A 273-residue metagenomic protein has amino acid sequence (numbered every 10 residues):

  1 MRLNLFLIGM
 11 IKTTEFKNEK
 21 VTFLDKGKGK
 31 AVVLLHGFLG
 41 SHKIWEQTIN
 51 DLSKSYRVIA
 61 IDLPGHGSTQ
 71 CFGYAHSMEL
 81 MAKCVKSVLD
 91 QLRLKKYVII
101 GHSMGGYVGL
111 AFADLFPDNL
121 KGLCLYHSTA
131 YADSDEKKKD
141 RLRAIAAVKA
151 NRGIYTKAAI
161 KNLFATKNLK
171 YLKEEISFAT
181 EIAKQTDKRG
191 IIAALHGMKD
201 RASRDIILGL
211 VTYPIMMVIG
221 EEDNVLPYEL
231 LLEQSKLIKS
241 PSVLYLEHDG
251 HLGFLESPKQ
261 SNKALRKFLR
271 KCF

Functional and structural regions predicted by a protein language model:
M1-V32, S53-Y56, D90, L94-K95 (+1 more regions): Alpha/beta-hydrolase fold catalytic core
E19-Y74: Conserved HGGG/HGGXW glycine-rich cap/lid loop of the alpha/beta-hydrolase fold
L80-K96: Conserved acidic catalytic loop of the alpha/beta-hydrolase fold
L110-L115, N119-R152, T156, L163: Flexible "cap/lid" loop of the alpha/beta hydrolase fold
D133-K139, A150-L210: Conserved alpha/beta-hydrolase catalytic His-Asp/Glu region
V211, M217-I219, D223: Short beta-strand/loop motif that positions the catalytic acidic residue of the alpha/beta-hydrolase fold
Y228, L232-H251: Catalytic histidine neighborhood in serine/cysteine hydrolases with alpha/beta-hydrolase-type architecture
D249-P258, N262: Catalytic histidine-centered segment of alpha/beta-hydrolase-like enzymes
